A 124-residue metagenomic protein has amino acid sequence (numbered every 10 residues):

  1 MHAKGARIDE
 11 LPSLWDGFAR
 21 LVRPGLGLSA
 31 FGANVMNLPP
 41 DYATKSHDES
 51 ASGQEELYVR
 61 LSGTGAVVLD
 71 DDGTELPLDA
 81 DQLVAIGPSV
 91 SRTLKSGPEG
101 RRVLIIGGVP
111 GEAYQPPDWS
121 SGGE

Functional and structural regions predicted by a protein language model:
M1-G32, P39-P40, K45-S46, P116-E124: A short, N-terminal "cap"/entry segment at the start of jelly-roll beta-barrel domains of the cupin/DSBH fold
P24, K45-A51, L69, L76-P77 (+1 more regions): Short histidine-centered beta-strand/loop micro-motifs that create catalytic or ligand/metal-coordination sites
N34, H47-D48, E56, T74 (+1 more regions): Short, conserved secondary-structure segments in the cores of folded domains
V35-L38, S50-V67: Short, conserved beta-strand element in jelly-roll/cupin
S62, D70, I106-G108: Cofactor-binding loop segments of dinucleotide-utilizing enzymes, especially the Rossmann-like FAD- and NAD(P)+-binding
S62-T64, G73, S89-S91, G100-R101: A generic structural motif
D71-P88: Short acidic-glycine-tyrosine-enriched beta hairpin
T93-E124: Double-stranded beta-helix
